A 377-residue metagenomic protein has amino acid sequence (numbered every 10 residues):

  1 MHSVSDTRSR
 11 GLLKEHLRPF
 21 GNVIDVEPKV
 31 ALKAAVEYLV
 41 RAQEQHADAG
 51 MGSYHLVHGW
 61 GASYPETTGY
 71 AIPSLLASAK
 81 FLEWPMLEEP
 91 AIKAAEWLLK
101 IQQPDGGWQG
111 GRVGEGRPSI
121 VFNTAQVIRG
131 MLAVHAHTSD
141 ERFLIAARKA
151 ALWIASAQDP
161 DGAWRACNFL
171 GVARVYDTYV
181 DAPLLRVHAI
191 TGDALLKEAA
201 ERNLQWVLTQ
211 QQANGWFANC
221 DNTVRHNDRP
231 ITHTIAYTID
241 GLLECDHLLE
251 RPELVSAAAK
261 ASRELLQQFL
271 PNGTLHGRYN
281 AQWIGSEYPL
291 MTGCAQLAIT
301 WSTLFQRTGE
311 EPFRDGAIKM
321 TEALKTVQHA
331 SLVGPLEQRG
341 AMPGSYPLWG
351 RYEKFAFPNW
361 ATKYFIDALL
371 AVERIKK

Functional and structural regions predicted by a protein language model:
M1-K377: Glycan-recognition and catalytic cores of secretory/periplasmic carbohydrate-active enzymes
